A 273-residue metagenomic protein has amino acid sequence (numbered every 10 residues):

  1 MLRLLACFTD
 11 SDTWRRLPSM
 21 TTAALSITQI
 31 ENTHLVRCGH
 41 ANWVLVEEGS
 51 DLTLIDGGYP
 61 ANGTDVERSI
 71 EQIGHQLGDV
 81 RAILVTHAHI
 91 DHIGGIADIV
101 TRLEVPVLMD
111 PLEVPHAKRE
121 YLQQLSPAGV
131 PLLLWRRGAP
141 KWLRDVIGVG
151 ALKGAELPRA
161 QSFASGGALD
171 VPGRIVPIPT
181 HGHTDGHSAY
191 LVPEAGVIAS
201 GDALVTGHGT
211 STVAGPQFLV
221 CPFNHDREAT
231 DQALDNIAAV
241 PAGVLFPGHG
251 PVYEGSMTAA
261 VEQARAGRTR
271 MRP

Functional and structural regions predicted by a protein language model:
T22-I73, Y190-T206: Conserved beta-strand hairpin/beta-sheet module of binuclear metal-dependent hydrolase folds, prominently
T53-I55, L84, V107, V197-A199 (+1 more regions): Residue-level marker for buried hydrophobic side chains located in beta-strands that build the well-ordered beta-sheet
P60-A61, L152-K153, R174-H181, D185-S256: Metallo-beta-lactamase
G63-V114: Active-site metal-binding motif and surrounding structural segment of the metallo-beta-lactamase
D79-V85, I90-T101, S165-G167, P172-I178 (+2 more regions): Soluble, non-transmembrane catalytic domains of enzymes that act on hydrophobic metabolites at membranes
V114-I178, H225, A229-A242: Metallo-beta-lactamase
V252-P273: Binuclear metal-ion centers of metallo-dependent hydrolases, dominated by the metallo-beta-lactamase
